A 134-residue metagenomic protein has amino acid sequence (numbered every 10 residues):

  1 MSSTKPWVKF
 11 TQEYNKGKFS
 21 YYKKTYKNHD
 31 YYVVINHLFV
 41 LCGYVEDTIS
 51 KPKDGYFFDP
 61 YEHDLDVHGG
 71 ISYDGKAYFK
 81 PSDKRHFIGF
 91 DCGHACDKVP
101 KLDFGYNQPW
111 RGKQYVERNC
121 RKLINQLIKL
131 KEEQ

Functional and structural regions predicted by a protein language model:
M1-D54: N-terminal low-complexity, intrinsically disordered segments
F10, Y14, K24-K27, Y32 (+1 more regions): Polybasic, proline/glycine-rich intrinsically disordered low-complexity segments
